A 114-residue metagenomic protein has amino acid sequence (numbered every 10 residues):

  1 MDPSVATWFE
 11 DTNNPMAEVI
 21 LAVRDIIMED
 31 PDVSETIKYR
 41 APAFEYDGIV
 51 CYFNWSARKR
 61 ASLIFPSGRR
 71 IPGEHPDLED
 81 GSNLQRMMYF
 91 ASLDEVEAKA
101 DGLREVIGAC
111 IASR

Functional and structural regions predicted by a protein language model:
M1-R114: Charge-dense, helix-prone N-terminal extensions
